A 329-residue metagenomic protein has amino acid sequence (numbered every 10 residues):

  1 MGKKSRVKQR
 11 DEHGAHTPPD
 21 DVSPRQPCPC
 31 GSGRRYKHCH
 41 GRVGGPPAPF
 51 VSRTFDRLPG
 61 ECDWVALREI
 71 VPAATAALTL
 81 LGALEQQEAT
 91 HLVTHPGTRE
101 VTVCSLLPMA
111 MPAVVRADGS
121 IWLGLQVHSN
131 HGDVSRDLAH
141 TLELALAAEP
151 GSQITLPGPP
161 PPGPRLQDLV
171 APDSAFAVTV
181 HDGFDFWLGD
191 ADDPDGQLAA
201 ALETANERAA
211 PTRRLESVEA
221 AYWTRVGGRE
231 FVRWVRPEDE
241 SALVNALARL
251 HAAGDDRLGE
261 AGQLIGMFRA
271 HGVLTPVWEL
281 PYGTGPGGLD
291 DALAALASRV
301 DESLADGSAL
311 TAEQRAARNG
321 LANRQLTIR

Functional and structural regions predicted by a protein language model:
M1-H91: Acidic/negatively charged segments and metal-coordination signatures
C28, T224, G266-A270: Short acidic-hydrophobic surface loop/beta-edge motif
Q86-S120, P237, A253-R257: Amphipathic, interaction-prone secondary-structure segments
R116-E230: Internal, hydrophobic cores of structured domains that mediate oligomerization or house catalytic pockets within large
L125-V127, W234-E238, W278-Y282: Short beta-strand-to-loop capping motifs
V226-N245: A short acidic-to-branched-hydrophobic micro-motif
A246-G266: Short acidic, Pro/Gly- and aromatic-enriched capping/linker segments at domain boundaries
A261-R329: Alpha-helical oligomerization segments
